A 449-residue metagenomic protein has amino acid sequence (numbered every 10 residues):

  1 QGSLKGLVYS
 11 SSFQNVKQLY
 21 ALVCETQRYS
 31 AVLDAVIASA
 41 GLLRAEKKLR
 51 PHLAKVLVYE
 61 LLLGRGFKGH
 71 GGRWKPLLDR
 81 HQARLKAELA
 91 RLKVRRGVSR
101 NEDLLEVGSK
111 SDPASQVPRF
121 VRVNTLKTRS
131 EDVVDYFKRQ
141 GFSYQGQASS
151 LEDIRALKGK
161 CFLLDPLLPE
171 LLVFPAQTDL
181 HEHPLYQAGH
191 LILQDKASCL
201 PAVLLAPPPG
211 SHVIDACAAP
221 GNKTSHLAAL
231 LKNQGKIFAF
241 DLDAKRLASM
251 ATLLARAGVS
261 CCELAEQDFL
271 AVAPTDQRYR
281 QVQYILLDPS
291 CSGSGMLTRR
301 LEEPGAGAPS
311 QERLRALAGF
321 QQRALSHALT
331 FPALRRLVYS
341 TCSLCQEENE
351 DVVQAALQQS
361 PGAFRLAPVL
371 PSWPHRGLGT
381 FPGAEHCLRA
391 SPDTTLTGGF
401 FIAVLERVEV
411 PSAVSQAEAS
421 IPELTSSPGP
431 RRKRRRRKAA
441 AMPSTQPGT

Functional and structural regions predicted by a protein language model:
Q1-T449: S-adenosylmethionine
